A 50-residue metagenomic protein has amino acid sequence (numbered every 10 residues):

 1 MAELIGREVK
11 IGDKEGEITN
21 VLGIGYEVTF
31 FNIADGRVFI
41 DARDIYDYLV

Functional and structural regions predicted by a protein language model:
M1-E3, L49-V50: Short intrinsically disordered terminal tails
L4-I5, G12-D44: Basic/aromatic-rich interaction segments and small domains that mediate binding to polyanionic partners
V9, D47-L49: Short, charge- and proline-biased low-complexity linear segments that act as flexible interaction/docking motifs
